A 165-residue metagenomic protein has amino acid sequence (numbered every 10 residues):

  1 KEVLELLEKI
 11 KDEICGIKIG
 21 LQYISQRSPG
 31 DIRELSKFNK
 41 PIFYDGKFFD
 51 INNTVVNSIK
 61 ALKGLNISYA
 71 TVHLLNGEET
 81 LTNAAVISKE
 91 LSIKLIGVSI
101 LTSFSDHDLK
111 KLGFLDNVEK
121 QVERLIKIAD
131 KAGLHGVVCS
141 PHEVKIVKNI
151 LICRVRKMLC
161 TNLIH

Functional and structural regions predicted by a protein language model:
E2-K11, G16-S36, N52-N53, K148: Conserved alpha/beta-domain cores
I14-K18, Y44, K111: Short, basic, glycine/proline-bearing loop/turn elements
S36, K40-F43: Short, structured active-site "lid" loops
T54-I146, I150-H165: Conserved anion-binding
